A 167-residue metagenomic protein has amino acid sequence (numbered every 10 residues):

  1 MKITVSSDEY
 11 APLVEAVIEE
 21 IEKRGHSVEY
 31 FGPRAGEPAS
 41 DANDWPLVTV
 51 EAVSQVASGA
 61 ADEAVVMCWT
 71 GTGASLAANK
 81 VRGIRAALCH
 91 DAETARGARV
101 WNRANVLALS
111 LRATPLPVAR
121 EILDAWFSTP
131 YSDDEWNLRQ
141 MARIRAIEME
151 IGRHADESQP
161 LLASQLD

Functional and structural regions predicted by a protein language model:
K2-S6, Y10-L13, V17, A92-D167: C-terminal binding/interaction regions
S6, E29-G32, A64-C68: Short, conserved beta-strand edge motifs with alternating hydrophobic and charged residues
E15-R24, V28, E51, Q55-S58 (+2 more regions): Patatin-like phospholipase
E15-V17, S40-W45, L76-N79, A119: Short, well-ordered secondary-structure micro-motifs
S27-D41: A short beta-strand-loop structural module common to alpha/beta enzyme folds
A39-A42, V66, L76, R82-V100 (+2 more regions): Active-site-adjacent loop and "lid" segments of alpha/beta metabolic enzymes
V48-L88: Helix-adjacent hinge/juxtasegments
